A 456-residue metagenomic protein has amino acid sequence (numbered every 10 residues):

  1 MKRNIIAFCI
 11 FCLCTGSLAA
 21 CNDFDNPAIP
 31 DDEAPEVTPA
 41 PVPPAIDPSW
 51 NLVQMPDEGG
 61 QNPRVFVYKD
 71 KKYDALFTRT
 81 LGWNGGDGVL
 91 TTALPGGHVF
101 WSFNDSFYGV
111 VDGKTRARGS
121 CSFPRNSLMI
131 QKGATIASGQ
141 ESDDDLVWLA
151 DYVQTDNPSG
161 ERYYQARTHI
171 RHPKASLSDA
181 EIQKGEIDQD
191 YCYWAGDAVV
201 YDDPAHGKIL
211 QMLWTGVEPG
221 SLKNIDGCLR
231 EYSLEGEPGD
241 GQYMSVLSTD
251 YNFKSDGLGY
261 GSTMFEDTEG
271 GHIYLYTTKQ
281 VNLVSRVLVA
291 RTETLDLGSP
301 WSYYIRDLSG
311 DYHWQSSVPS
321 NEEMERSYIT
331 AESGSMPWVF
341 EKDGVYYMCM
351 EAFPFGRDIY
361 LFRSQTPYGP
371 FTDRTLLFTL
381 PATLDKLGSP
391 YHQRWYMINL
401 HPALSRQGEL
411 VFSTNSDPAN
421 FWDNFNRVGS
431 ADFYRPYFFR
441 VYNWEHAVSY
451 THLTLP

Functional and structural regions predicted by a protein language model:
M1-I29: Bacterial Sec-dependent N-terminal signal peptides
N22-P30, P43-G82, L94-Y191, V200-S255 (+5 more regions): Beta-rich carbohydrate-recognition and catalytic domains
T38-V42: Ser/Thr-rich, Proline-interspersed low-complexity disordered segments
V89, W194-V199, Y260-M264, S335-W338 (+1 more regions): Beta-propeller and closely related beta-sheet repeat lectin domains
A382-N399: C-terminal hydrophobic structural anchor segments that stabilize assembly/packing rather than catalytic chemistry
V411: Binding-cleft/active-site segments that stabilize strongly anionic ligands or cofactors
T451-P456: Conserved small/polar residues in nucleotide/adenosyl-binding loops
